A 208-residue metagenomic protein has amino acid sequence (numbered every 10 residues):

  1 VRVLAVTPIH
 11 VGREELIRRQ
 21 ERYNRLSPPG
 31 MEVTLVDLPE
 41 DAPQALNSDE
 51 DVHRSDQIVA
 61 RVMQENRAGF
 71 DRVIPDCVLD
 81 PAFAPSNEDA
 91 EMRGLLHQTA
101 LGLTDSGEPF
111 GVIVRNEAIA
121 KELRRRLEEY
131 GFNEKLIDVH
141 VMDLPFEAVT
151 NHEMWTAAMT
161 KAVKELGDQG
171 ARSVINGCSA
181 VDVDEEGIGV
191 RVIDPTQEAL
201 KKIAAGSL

Functional and structural regions predicted by a protein language model:
V1-L16, F110-V114: Short beta-strand segments enriched in small/hydrophobic residues
V6, F70-C77, G170-C178: Periplasmic-binding protein-like
R19-M31: A short, Lys/Arg-enriched amphipathic alpha-helix followed by its capping loop at the start of a domain
T34-A60, E147-M154: N-terminal beta-loop-helix "entrance" segment that forms/cooperates in small-molecule cofactor or anionic ligand
D49, H53-G69, A157-A171: Short, well-structured alpha-helical segments in soluble
S55-G102: Glycine/small-residue-rich loop that forms an oxyanion/phosphate-binding "nest" at active or ligand-binding sites
P85-S106, E186-A204: Short, acidic/small-residue loops that bind anionic groups at enzyme active sites
N116-S179: Active-site rim beta-loop-alpha module in soluble metabolic enzymes
